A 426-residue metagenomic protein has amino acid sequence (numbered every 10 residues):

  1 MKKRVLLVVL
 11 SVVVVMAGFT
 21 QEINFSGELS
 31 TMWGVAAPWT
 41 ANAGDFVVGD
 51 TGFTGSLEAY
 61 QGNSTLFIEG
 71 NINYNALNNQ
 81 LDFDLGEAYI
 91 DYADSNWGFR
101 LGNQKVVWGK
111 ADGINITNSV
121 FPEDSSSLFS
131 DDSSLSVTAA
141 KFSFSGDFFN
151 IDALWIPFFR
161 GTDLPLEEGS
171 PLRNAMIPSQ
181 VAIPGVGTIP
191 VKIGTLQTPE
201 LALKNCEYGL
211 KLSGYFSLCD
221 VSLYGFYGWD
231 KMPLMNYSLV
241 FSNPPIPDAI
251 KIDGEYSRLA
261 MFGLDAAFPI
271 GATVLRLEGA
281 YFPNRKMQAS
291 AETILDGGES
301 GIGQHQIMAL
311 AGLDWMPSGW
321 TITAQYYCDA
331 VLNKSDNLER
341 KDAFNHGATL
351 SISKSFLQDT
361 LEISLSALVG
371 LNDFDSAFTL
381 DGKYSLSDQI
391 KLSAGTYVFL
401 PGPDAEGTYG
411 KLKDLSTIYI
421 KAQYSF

Functional and structural regions predicted by a protein language model:
T20-P38, S64-L66, I363: Transmembrane beta-strand segments of Gram-negative outer membrane beta-barrel proteins
I23, G62-I68, W97-F99, F148-I151 (+5 more regions): Repeated loop/turn-to-beta-strand initiation elements of outer-membrane beta-barrel proteins
T31-A37, A59-N63, I72-A76, D94 (+13 more regions): Transmembrane beta-strands of outer-membrane beta-barrel pores
G44-F53, L81-G86, S95, S133-T138 (+8 more regions): Residues that define the transmembrane beta-barrel architecture of outer-membrane proteins
F53-A59, E87-Y92, A140-F144, L210-G214 (+8 more regions): Residues on the lipid-exposed face of transmembrane beta-strands in outer-membrane beta-barrel proteins
E58-R173, S217-C219, F399-P401: Outer membrane beta-barrel
P269-L368: Detector for outer-membrane/organellar transmembrane beta-barrel domains, recognizing the amphipathic beta-strand
L412-F426: Outer-membrane beta-barrel "beta-signal"
